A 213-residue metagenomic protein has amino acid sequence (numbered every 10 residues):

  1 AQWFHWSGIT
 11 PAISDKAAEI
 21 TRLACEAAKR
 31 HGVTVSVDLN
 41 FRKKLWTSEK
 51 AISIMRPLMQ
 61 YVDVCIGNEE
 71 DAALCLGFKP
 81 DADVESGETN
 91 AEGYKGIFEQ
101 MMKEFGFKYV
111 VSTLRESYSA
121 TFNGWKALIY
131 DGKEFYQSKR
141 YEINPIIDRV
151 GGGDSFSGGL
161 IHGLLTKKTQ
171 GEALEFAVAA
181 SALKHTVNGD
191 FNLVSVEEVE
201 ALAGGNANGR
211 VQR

Functional and structural regions predicted by a protein language model:
A1-Y136, R140-I143, V194-A201, A207-R213: Ribokinase/PfkB-type carbohydrate-kinase core domain
Y136, R140-N206, R213: Conserved post-catalytic alpha-helical subdomain immediately downstream of the catalytic base and nucleotide-binding
